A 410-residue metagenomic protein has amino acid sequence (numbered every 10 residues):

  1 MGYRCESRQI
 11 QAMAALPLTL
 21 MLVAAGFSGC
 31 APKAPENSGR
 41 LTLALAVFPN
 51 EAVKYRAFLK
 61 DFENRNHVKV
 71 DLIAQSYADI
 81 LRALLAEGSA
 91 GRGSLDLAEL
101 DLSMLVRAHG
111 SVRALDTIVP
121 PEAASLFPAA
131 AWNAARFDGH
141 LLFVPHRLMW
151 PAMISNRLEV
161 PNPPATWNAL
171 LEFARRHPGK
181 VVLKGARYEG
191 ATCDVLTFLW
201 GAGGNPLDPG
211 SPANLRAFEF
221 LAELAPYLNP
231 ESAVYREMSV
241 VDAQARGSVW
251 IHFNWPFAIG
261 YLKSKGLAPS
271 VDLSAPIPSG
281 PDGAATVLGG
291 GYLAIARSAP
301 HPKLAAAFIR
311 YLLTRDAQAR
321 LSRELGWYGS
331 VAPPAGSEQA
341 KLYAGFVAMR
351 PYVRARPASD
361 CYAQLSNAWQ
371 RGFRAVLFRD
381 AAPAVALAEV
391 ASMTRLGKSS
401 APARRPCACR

Functional and structural regions predicted by a protein language model:
N37-P49, V68-I73, D96-L97, V181: Short, well-ordered beta-strand elements
D61-F127, L142, R157-L158, W250-I251: Extracytoplasmic "Venus flytrap"/periplasmic binding protein-like
A86, G93-D96, P120-R157, P278 (+2 more regions): A structural signal for short loop-to-beta-strand junctions that line the ligand-binding cleft of periplasmic/secreted
D101-A152, N162-L171, D272-S274: Hinge/lid segment of periplasmic solute-binding proteins
L142-H146, P151, A169-D208, A213 (+1 more regions): Extracytoplasmic/periplasmic solute-binding protein
R176, P206-Y235, F257, K263: Glycine-centered hinge/linker elements that transmit conformational signals in sensory and ligand-binding systems
P226-N229, S264-W327, R371, F378: Extracytoplasmic/periplasmic substrate-recognition and gating elements
S322-R371, A375, P402-R410: Long, aromatic- and glycine/proline-rich binding clefts that accommodate carbohydrate-like moieties
